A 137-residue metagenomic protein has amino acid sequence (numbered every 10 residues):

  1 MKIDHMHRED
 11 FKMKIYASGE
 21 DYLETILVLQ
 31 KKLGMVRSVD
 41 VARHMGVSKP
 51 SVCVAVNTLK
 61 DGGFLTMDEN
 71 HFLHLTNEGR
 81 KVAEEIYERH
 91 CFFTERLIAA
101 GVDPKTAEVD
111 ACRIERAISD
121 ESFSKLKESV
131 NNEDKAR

Functional and structural regions predicted by a protein language model:
M1-K14: Short, Lys/Arg-enriched N-terminal segment that forms or immediately precedes the first helix of a structured domain
K2-H5, V109-R137: C-terminal regulatory/oligomerization modules of transcriptional regulators
K14-V47: N-terminal helix-turn-helix DNA-binding core of bacterial DNA-binding proteins
S18-D21, R37, E78, R89 (+1 more regions): N-terminal positioning helix adjacent to the helix-turn-helix/winged-helix DNA-binding module
E24, V54, V109: DNA-binding alpha-helical recognition surfaces that contact promoter or target DNA
S38-E69: Canonical helix-turn-helix DNA-binding module
H71-R89: Basic, amphipathic "hinge/linker" alpha-helix immediately C-terminal to the N-terminal HTH DNA-binding motif
Y87-E121: Arg/Lys-rich, alpha-helical DNA-contact motif
